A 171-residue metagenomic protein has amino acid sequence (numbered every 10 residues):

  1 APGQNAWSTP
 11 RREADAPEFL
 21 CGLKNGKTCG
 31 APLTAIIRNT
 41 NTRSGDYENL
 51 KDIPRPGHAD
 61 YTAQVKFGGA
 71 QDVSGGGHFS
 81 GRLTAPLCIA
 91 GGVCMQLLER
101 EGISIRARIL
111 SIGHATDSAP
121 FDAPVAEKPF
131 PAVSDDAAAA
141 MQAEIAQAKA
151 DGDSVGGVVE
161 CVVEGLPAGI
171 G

Functional and structural regions predicted by a protein language model:
A1-T84, G91-G171: Generic N-terminal targeting/processing segments that precede catalytic cores or assembly contacts
